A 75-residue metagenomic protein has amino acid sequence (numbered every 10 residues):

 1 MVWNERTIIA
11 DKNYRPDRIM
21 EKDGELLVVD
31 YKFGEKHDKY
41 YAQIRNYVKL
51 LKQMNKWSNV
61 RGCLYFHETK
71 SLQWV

Functional and structural regions predicted by a protein language model:
M1-V75: Structural signature of nuclease core domains in nucleic-acid processing machines
